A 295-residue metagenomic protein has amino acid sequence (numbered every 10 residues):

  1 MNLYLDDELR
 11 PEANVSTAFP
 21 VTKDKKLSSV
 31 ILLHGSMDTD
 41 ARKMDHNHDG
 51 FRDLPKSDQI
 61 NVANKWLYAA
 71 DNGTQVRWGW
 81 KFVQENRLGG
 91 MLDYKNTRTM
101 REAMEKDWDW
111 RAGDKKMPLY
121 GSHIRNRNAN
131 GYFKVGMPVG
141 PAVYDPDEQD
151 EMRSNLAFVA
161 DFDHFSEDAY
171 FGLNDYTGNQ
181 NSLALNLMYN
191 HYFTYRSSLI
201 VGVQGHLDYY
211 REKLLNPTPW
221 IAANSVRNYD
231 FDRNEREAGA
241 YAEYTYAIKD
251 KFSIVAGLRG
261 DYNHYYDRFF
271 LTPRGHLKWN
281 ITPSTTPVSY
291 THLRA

Functional and structural regions predicted by a protein language model:
M1-R294: Outer-membrane beta-barrel proteins, especially TonB-dependent receptors
